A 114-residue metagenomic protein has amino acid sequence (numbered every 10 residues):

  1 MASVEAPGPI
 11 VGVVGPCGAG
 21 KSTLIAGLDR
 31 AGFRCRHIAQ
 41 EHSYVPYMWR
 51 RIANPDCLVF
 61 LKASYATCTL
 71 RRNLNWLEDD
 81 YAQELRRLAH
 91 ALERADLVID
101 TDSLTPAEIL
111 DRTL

Functional and structural regions predicted by a protein language model:
S3, P16, A26-D56: Conserved substrate/cofactor phosphate-moiety recognition/catalytic segment in nucleotide-dependent phosphotransferases
P7-I10: Pre-Walker A (Motif I) flank of P-loop NTPase domains
V13: Hydrophobic anchor at the beta1->P-loop junction of P-loop NTPases
G20: Conserved glycine(s) of the Walker
T23: Conserved Walker
A39-S43, Y65, R86: Short, acidic/turn-prone active-site loops that include or flank metal/cofactor- and phosphate-binding residues
N54-R71, I99: Conserved phosphate-donor/acceptor-positioning beta-strand/loop module used by diverse small-molecule
L74-R112: Small-molecule kinase domains that catalyze NTP-dependent phosphoryl transfer to phosphate-bearing small molecules
